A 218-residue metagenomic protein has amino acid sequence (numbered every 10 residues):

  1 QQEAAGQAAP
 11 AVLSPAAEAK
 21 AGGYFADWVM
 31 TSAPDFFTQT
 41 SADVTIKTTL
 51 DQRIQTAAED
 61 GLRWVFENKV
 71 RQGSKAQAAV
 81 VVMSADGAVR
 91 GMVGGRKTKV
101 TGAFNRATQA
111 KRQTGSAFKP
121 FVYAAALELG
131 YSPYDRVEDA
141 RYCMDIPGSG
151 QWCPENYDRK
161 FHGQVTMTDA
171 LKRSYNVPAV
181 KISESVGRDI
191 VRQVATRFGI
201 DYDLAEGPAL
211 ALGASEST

Functional and structural regions predicted by a protein language model:
Q1-K20, F37-P120, L129-D135, D189-F198 (+1 more regions): Periplasmic/cell-envelope proteins involved in peptidoglycan metabolism and beta-lactam response
V12-K20, T31, Y131-V191, G207: Conserved catalytic neighborhood of penicillin-recognizing serine enzymes
A19-F37: His/Glu-based metal-binding/catalytic segments typifying zinc-dependent metallopeptidases
V29, L50, L171, A214-E216: Structured beta->alpha junctions
F36-T38, V180, E184, G213-E216: Penicillin-binding protein/beta-lactamase superfamily catalytic region
A85, G94-R96, D139-Y142, S215-S217: An acidic- and aromatic-residue-enriched active-site/binding cleft used to recognize and process polar
A125-A126: Short active-site loop/helix that positions an aromatic residue
D201-T218: Active-site-proximal helix/loop microenvironment of the serine DD-peptidase/beta-lactamase transpeptidase fold
